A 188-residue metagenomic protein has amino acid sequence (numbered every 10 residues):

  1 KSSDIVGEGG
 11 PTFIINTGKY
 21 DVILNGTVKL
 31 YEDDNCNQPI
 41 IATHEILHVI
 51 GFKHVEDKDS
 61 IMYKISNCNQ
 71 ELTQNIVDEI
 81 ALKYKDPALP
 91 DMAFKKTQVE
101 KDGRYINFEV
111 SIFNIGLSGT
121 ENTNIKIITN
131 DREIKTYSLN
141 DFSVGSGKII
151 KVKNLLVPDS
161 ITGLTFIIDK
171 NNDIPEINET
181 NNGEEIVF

Functional and structural regions predicted by a protein language model:
K1-V49, S138: Metzincin-family zinc-dependent endopeptidase catalytic domain
I23-E32, K58-Q70: Surface-exposed aromatic
L24-G26, D57-K58, I76, E121-T123 (+1 more regions): Residues that flank catalytic or metal-binding motifs in active/ligand-binding sites
D33-I41, E56, Q70-N75: Soluble non-cytosolic domains of exported or imported proteins
I41, K85-F188: Extracellular/luminal regions of secreted and cell-surface proteins that mediate adhesion/ECM remodeling
I46-D59: Catalytic Zn2+-binding segment of zinc metalloproteases
K64-L89: Post-HExxH zinc-binding segment in Zn-dependent metallohydrolases
